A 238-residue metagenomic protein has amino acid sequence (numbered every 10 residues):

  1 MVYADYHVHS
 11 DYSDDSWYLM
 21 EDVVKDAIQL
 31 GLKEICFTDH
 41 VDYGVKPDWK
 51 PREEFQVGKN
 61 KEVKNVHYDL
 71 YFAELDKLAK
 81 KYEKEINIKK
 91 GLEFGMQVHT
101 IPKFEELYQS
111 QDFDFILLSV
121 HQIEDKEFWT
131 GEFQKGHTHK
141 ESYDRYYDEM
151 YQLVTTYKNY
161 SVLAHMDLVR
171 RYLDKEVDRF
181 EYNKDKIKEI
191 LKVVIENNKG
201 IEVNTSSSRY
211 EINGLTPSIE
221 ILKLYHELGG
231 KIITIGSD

Functional and structural regions predicted by a protein language model:
M1-V98, L107, Y172-D174, R179-E181 (+2 more regions): An N-terminally biased module of ancient metal coordination in phosphate/nucleic-acid-related enzymes
S16-L19, T100-K103, G214-S218: Residues at alpha-helix caps and immediate loop-helix transition turns in enzyme cores, especially N- and C-cap
L32, K84-I86, N197-K199, G230-K231: A short helix->loop->beta-strand "cap" motif at the edges of active sites that frequently abuts
H40, M166, G230-D238: Short acidic/histidine-rich active-site segments
F94, S110-L228: Domain-core and long-helix interface of multi-subunit machines
K103-F104, L224: A short acidic, amphipathic alpha-helical/loop segment
